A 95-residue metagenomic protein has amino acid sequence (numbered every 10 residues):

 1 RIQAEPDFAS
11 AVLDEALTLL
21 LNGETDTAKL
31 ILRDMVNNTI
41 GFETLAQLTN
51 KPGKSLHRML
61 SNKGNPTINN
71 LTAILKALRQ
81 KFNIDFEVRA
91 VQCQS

Functional and structural regions predicted by a protein language model:
R1-I31, C93-S95: N-terminal flexible/basic segments that precede or flank functional cores
D34-M35: Short, conserved turn/kink motifs that form compact alpha/beta structural patches or helix kinks used as
N38-R58: Short alpha-helical DNA-recognition segment
T39-G41, P66-N69: Residue-level signal for the short linker/turn that defines the boundary of a DNA-recognition helix
S61-N62, R79: Residue-level detection of the helix-turn-helix DNA-binding "recognition helix"
I68-D85: DNA major-groove recognition helix of helix-turn-helix/homeodomain DNA-binding modules
D85-S95: Short, charged recognition helix plus adjacent turn of helix-turn-helix-like nucleic-acid-binding domains
